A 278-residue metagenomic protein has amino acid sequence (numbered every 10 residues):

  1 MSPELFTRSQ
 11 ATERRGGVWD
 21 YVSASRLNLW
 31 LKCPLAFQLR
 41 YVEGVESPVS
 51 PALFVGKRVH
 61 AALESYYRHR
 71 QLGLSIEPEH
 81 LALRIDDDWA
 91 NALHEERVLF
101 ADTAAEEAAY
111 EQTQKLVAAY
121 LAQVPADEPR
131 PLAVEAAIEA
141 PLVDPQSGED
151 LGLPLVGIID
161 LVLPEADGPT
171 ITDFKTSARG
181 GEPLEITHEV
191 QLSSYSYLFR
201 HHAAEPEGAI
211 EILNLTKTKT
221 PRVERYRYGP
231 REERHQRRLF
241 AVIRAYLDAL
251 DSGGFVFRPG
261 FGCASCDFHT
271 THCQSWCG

Functional and structural regions predicted by a protein language model:
M1-E13, G278: Accessory/regulatory regions of helicases
L5, R14-A24, L29-L39: An N-terminal structural lobe/cap that precedes and organizes the functional/catalytic core across diverse proteins
T7, L29-F37, H60, I76-E96 (+2 more regions): Short, compositionally biased low-complexity segments
Y21-V22, H80, L184-E185, L198-G278: Metal-dependent nuclease catalytic regions and adjoining charged, substrate-binding loops involved in nucleic-acid end
L27-N28, K32-Q71, Y110, Q114 (+2 more regions): Nuclease catalytic cores
P51, V55, A105, A109 (+4 more regions): Hydrophobic (often cysteine-bearing) scaffold residues that line and stabilize catalytic clefts of nucleotide/cofactor
A62-L142: A non-catalytic, helix-rich entry segment at domain boundaries
A133-H202: Non-catalytic protein-protein interaction segments used by genome-maintenance enzymes to assemble and couple activities
